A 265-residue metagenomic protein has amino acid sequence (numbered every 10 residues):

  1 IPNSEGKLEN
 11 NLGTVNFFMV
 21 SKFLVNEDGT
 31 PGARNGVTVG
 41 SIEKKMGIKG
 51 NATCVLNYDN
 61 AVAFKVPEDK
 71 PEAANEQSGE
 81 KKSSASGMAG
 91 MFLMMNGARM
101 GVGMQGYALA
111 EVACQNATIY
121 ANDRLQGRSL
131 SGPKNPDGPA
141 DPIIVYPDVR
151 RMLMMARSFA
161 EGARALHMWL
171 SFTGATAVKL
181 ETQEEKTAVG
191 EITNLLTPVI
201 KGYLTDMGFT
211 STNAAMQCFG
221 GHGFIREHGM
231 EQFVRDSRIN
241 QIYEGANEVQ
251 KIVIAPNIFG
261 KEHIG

Functional and structural regions predicted by a protein language model:
I1-R34: A short core secondary-structure module
G13, G36-I42, G87-Q105, G138 (+4 more regions): Glycine- and acidic
V25-G40, V55-A98, T118-I144, H263-I264: A glycine-rich, basic-preceded beta-loop-alpha segment at the flavin cofactor/substrate interface of flavin-utilizing
K45-A52: Short Gly/Pro-enriched turn/cap motifs at secondary-structure boundaries
N96-L180: Extended amphipathic alpha-helical segments enriched in small hydrophobics
S171-G190, T197, G208-T212: Internal maturation/activation junctions in enzymes
T193-C218, H222: Charged, glycine-rich active-site and insertion segments that engage polyanionic ligands
H222-G265: Glycine-rich phosphate/cofactor-binding loops in nucleotide/flavin-utilizing enzymes
